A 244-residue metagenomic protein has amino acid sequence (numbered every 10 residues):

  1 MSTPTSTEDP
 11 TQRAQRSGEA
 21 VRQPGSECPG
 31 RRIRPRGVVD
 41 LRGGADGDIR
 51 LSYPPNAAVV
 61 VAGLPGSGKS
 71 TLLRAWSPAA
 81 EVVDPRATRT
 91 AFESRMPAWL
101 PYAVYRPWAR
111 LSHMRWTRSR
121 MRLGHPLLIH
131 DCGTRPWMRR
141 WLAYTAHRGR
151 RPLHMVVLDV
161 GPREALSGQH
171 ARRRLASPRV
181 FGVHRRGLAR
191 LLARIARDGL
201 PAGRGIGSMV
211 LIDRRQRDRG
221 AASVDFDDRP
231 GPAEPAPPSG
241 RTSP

Functional and structural regions predicted by a protein language model:
S2-L51: N-terminal pre-Walker A segment at the start of P-loop NTPase domains
T5, A58-V59, S67-S70, E164-P244: Conserved GTP-binding G-domain of TRAFAC-class P-loop NTPases and closely related GTPase folds
D48-N56, R120-M121: Phosphate-binding P-loop
L64: P-loop (Walker A) phosphate-binding loop of NTP-binding proteins
S67-H125, E164-L166: Conserved substrate/cofactor phosphate-moiety recognition/catalytic segment in nucleotide-dependent phosphotransferases
A80-V82, L153-M155, I206-L211: Conserved beta-strand scaffold positions in the cores of enzyme catalytic domains, especially in NTP/NDP-utilizing
Y105-L153: Glycine-rich phosphate-binding loop used to anchor ATP phosphates in small-molecule kinases, encompassing both
G149-G168: Conserved phosphate-donor/acceptor-positioning beta-strand/loop module used by diverse small-molecule
